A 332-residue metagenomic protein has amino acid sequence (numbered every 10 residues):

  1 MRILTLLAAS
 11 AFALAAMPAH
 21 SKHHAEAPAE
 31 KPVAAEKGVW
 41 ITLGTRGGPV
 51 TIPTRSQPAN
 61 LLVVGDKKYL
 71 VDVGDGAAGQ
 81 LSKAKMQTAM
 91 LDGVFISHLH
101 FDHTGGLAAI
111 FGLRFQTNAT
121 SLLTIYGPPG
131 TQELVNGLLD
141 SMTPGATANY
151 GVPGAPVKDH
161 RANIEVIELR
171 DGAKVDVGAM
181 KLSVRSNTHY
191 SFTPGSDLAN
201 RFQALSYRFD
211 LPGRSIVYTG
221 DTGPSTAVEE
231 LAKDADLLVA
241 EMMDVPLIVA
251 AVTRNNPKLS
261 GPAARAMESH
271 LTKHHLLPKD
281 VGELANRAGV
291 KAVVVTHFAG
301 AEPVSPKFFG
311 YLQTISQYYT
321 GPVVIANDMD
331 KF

Functional and structural regions predicted by a protein language model:
M1-L7: Bacterial N-terminal signal peptides that target proteins for export
A13-A19: N-terminal signal peptide c-region/cleavage motif recognized by signal peptidases
K22-V217, G223, S305-F332: Binuclear metal-dependent hydrolase catalytic cores
F202-S206, P212-V217, G223-N327: Cap/insert and terminal regions of metallo-dependent hydrolase folds
